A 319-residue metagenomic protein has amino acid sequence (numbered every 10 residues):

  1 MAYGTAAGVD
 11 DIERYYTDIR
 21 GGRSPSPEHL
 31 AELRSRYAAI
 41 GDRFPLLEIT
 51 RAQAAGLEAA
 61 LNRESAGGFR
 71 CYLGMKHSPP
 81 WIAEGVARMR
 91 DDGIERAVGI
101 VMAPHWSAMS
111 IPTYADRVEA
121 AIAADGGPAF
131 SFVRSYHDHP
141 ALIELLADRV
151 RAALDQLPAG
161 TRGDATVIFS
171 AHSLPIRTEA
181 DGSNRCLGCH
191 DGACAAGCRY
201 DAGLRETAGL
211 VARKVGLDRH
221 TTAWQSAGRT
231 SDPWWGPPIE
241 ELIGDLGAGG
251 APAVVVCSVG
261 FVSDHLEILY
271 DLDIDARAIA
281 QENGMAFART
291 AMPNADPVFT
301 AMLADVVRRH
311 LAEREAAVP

Functional and structural regions predicted by a protein language model:
M1-P319: Active-site-proximal alpha-helix that buttresses catalytic centers in soluble enzyme cores
